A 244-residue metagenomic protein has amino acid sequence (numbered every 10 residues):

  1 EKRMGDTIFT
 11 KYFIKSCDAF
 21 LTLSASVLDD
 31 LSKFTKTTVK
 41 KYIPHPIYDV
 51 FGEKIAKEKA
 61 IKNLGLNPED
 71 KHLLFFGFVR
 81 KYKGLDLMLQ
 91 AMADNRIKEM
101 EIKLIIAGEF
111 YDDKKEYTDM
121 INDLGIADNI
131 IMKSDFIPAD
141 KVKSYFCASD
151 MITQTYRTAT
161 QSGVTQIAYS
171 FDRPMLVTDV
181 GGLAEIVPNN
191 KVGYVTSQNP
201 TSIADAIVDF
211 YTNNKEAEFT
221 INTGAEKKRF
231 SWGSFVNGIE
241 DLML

Functional and structural regions predicted by a protein language model:
K15-I55, F235: Donor nucleotide-sugar binding/catalytic pocket of nucleotide-sugar-dependent glycosyltransferases
I47, F76, K103-E116, D135: Glycosyltransferase donor-sugar binding loop
G52-L66: A short helix/loop element that forms part of the nucleotide-sugar donor recognition site in Leloir-type
N67-K83, L89-M92, I105: Conserved donor-binding/catalytic core segment of Leloir-type glycosyltransferases
Y117-F136: Nucleotide-activated donor-binding/catalytic signature segment of Leloir-type glycosyltransferases, i.e., the conserved
S144-T160, R173: Acidic donor-binding loop of glycosyltransferase active sites
N189-P200, D209-K215: Conserved acidic donor-binding segment of nucleotide-sugar-dependent glycosyltransferases
K215-M243: A charged, aromatic-enriched C-terminal amphipathic alpha-helix characteristic of glycosyltransferases across folds
